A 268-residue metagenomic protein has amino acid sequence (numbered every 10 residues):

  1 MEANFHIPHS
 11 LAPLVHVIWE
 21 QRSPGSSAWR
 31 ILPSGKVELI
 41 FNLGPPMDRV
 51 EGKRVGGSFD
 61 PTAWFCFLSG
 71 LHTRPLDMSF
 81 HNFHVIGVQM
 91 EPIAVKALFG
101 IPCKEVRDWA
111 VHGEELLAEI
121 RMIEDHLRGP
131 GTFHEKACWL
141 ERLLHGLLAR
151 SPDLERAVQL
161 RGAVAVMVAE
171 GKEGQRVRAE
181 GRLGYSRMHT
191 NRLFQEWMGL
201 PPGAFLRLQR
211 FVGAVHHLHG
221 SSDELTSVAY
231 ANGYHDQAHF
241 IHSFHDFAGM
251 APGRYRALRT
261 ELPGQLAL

Functional and structural regions predicted by a protein language model:
M1-R178, R182-R187, L200-P201, H216-H219 (+2 more regions): Alpha-helical bundle regulatory/interaction domains
T190, W197, A214: DNA major-groove recognition helices of helix-turn-helix
F194-L200, S243-R254: A secondary-structure capping/hinge motif
